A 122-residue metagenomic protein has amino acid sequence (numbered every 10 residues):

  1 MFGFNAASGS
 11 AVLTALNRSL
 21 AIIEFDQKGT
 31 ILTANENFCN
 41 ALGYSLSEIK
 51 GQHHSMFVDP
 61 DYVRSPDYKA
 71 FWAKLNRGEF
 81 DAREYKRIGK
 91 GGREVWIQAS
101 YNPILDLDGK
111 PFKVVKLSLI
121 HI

Functional and structural regions predicted by a protein language model:
S19, R64-S65, K74-E84, I97-Q98: PAS/PAS-like sensory domains
I22, G29-L32: Conserved hydrophobic beta-strand signature of PAS-family and PAS-like sensory domains
K28-G29, K116: PAS/PAS-like sensory domain loop/N-cap motif
F38-K50: PAS/PAS-like sensory domain cap-loop motif
K50-Y62: PAS-family sensory/regulatory domains
K86-G92, L105-L107: PAS-family sensory domains
A99-V114: Short loop/turn elements at sensory-signaling interfaces that couple input to output
I120-I122: Conserved small/polar residues in nucleotide/adenosyl-binding loops
